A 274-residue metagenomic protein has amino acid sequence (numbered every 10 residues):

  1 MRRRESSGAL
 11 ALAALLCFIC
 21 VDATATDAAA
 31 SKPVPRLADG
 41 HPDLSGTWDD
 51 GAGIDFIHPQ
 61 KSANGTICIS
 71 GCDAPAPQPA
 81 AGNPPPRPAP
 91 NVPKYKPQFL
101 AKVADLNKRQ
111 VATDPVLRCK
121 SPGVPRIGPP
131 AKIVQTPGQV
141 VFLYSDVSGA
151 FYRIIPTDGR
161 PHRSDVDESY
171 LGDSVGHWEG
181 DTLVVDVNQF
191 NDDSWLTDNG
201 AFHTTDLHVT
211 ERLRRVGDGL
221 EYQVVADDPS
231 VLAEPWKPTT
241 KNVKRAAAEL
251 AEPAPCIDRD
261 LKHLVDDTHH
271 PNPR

Functional and structural regions predicted by a protein language model:
R2-E5, V21-R274: PEST-like low-complexity, intrinsically disordered acidic/proline/serine-rich tracts that flank trafficking/processing
L10-D22: Bacterial N-terminal signal peptides
